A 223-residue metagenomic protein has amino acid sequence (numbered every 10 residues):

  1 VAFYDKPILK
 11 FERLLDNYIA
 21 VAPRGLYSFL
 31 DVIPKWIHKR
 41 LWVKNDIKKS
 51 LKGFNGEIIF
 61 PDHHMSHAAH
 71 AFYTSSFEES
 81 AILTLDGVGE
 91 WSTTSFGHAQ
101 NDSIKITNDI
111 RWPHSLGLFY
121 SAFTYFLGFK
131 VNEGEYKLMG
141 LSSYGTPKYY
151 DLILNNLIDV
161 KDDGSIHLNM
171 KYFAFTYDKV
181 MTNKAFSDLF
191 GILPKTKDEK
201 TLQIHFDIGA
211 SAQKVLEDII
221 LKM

Functional and structural regions predicted by a protein language model:
V1-M223: Short acidic/glycine-rich loops and adjacent helix/strand connectors that line catalytic pockets where negatively
